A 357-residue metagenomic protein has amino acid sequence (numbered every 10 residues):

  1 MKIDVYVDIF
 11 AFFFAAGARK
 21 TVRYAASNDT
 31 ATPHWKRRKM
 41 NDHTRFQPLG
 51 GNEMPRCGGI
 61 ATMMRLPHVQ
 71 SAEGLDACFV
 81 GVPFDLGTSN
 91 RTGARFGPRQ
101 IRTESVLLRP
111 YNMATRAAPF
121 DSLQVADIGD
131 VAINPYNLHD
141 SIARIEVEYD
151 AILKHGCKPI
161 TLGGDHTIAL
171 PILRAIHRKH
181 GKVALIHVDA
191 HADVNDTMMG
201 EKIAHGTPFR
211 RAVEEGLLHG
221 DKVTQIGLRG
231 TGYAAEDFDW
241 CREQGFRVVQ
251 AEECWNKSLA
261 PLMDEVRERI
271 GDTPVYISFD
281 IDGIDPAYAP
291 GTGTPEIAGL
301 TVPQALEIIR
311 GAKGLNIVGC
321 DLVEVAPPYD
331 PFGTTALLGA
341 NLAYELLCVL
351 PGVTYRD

Functional and structural regions predicted by a protein language model:
M1-A11, K20-V22, A26, K39: N-terminal amphipathic/hydrophobic targeting modules at extreme N-termini, encompassing cleavable Sec/SRP-type signal
K2, A31-P33: Position-driven detector of the extreme protein N-terminus
W35, N41-C78, R91-T92, F96-I160 (+4 more regions): Catalytic cores of soluble, metal-dependent hydrolases
V82, G164, V188-A190, L228 (+1 more regions): Cofactor-binding loop segments of dinucleotide-utilizing enzymes, especially the Rossmann-like FAD- and NAD(P)+-binding
R144, I168-P171, L185, A192-D196 (+4 more regions): Active-site glycine-rich loop that binds ribose-phosphate moieties when present
